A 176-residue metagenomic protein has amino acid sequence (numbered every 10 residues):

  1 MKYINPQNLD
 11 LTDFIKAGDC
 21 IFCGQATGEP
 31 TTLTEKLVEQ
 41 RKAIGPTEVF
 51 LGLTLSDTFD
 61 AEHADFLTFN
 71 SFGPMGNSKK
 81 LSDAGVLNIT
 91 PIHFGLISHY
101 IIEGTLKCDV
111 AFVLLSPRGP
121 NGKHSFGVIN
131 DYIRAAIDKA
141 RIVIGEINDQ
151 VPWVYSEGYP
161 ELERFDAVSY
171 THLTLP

Functional and structural regions predicted by a protein language model:
M1-G76: N-terminal active-site beta-alpha-beta segment that forms phosphate/nucleotide-binding and substrate-recognition loops
Q7-L11, E29, L33-K36, A111 (+3 more regions): General structural feature for long, well-ordered alpha-helical segments within catalytic domains of soluble enzymes
D19-F22, P46-F50, L67-N70, N88 (+3 more regions): Structural motif
K36-K42, D65-F66, G127-R134, E157-R164: Short, solvent-exposed amphipathic alpha-helical segments in soluble enzyme and RNA/protein-processing domains
D60, P152-Y159: Glycine-rich, charge-decorated loop segments at or immediately adjacent to ligand/cofactor-binding or catalytic sites
T68-T90: Extended, compositionally biased flexible segments
S82-V151: Hydrophobic alpha-helical hairpins/lids featuring a short glycine-rich hinge
T171-P176: Conserved small/polar residues in nucleotide/adenosyl-binding loops
